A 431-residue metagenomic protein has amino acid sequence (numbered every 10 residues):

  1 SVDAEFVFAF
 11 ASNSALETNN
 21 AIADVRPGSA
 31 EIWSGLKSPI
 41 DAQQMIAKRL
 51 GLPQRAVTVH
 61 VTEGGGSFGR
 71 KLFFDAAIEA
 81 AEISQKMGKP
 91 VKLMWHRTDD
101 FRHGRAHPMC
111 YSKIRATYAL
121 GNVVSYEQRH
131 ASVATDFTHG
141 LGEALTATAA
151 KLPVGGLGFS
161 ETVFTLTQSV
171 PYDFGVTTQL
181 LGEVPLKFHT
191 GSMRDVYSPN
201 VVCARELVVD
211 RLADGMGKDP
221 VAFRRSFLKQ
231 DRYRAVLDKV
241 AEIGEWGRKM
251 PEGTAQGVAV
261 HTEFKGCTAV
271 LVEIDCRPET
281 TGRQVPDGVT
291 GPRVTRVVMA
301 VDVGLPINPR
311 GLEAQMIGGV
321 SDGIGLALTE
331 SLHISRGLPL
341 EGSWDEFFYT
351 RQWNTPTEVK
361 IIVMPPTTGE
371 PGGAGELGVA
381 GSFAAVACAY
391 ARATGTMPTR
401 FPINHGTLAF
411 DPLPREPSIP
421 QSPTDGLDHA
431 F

Functional and structural regions predicted by a protein language model:
S1-F431: Cofactor-binding beta-sheet edge motifs in enzyme active sites
